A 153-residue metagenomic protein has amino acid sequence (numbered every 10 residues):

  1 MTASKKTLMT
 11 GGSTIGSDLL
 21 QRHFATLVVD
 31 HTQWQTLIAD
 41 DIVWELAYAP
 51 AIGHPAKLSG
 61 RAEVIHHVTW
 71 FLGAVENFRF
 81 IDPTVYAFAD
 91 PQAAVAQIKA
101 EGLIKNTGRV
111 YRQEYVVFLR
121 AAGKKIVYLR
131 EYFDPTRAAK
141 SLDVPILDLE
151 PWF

Functional and structural regions predicted by a protein language model:
M1-D40, D148-F153: Short, low-complexity N-terminal intrinsically disordered segments enriched in polar/charged residues
T2-G12, G73-F153: A beta-strand edge to alpha-helix "cap/lid" segment located at domain peripheries
L19-V29, I52-K57, L72-E76, Q97: Short, mixed-charge, low-aromatic patches
H23, Q33-I38, I42, G60 (+4 more regions): Hydrophobic pocket/interface hotspot
T26, H67, F71, S141: Residues that form generic nucleotide/phosphate-binding pockets
W34, A39-D41, E45, P55 (+3 more regions): Generic secondary-structure boundary/loop-capping signal
D40-V85, A89-P91: A solvent-exposed, acidic/Ser-Thr-rich amphipathic alpha-helical stretch
